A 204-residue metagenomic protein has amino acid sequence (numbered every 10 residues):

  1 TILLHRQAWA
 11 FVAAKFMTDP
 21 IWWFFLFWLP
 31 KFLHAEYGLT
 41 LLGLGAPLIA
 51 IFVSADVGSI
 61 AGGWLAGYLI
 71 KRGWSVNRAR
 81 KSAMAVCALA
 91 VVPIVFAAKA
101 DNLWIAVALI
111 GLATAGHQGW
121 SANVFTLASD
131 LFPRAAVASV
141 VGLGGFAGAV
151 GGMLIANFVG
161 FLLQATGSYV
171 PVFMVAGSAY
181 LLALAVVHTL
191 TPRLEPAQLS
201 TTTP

Functional and structural regions predicted by a protein language model:
H5-G62, A113-S129, I155-A156: Extracytoplasmic gate region of multi-pass secondary transporters
W9, L42, K81, L103-W104 (+2 more regions): Residues that define the loop-to-transmembrane-helix transition and helix capping in multi-pass membrane transporters
L33-H34, L65-A66, I70, V159-G167: Interfacial helix-cap and linker-helix signal at transmembrane-aqueous boundaries of multi-pass secondary transporters
G38-S54, A79, S139-L143, P171-M174: Loop-to-transmembrane helix entry
T40, N77-S82, G160-A179: A membrane-interface helix-boundary motif in multi-pass transporters
S59, H117, S129-S168: A late C-terminal transmembrane helix in Major Facilitator Superfamily
N77-V124: C-terminal transmembrane helical hairpin of 12-TM major facilitator-type secondary transporters
I94-K99, A176-P204: Multi-pass alpha-helical transporter architecture, strongest for 12-TM Major Facilitator/SLC carriers used
